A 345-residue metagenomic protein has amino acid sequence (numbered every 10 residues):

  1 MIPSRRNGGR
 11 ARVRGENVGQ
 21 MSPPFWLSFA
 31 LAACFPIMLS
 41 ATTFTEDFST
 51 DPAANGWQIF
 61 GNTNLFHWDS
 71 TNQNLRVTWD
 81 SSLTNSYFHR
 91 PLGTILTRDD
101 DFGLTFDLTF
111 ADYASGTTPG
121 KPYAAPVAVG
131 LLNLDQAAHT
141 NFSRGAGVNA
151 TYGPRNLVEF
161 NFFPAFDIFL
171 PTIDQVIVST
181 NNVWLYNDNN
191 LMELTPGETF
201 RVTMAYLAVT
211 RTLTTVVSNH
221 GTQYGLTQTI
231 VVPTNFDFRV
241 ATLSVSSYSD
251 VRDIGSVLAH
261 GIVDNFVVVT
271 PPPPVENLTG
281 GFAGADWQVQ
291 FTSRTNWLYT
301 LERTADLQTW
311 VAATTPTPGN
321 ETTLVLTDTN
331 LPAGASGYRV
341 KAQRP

Functional and structural regions predicted by a protein language model:
W26-M38: Bacterial N-terminal signal peptides
F44, D51-S82: Extracellular glycan-recognition surfaces and repeat-rich motifs
F48, F106, L194-I230: Carbohydrate-binding surfaces in secreted/extracellular proteins
F48, V263-V268: Extracellular beta-strand elements of beta-rich domains used for carbohydrate recognition/degradation or cell-matrix
W79-I173: Secretory/extracellular carbohydrate-interaction modules and structurally similar beta-sandwich "look-alikes"
F169-R201: Short, aromatic/His-centered strand-loop micro-motif at the edge of beta-sheets
Q228-G261: Flexible glycan-contacting loops in extracellular carbohydrate-active proteins
T270-P345: Short, composition-biased motifs enriched in small/polar/acidic residues
